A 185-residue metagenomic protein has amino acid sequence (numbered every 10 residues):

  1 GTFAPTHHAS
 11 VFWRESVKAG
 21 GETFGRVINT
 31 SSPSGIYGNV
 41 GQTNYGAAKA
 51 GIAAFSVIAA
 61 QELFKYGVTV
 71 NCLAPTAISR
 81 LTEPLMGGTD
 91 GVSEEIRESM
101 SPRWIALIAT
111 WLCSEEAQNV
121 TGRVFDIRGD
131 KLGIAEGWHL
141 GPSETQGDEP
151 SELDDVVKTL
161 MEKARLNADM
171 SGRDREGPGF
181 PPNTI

Functional and structural regions predicted by a protein language model:
G1-G21, A60-Q61: Amphipathic alpha-helical dimer-interface segment in Rossmann-like NAD(P)H-dependent oxidoreductases
G1-T6, R26, I36, I52 (+1 more regions): Conserved internal alpha-helix within the Rossmann fold of NAD(P)-dependent oxidoreductases
T6, A48, S56: Active-site helix of classical SDR
S32: Residue(s) in the substrate-gating loop at a strand-loop-helix junction that position the organic substrate next
Y37, A53, I58-V68, E115-Q118: Active-site-adjacent segment of SDR/Rossmann-fold oxidoreductases
G38-Q42: Active-site "substrate specificity/gating" loop of NAD(P)-dependent dehydrogenases, especially the short-chain
Q61, K65, C72-S99, W138-P142: A glycine/serine/threonine-rich, flexible loop-to-helix segment that serves as the NAD(P) cofactor-binding "lid"
V92-I185: C-terminal helical subdomain
